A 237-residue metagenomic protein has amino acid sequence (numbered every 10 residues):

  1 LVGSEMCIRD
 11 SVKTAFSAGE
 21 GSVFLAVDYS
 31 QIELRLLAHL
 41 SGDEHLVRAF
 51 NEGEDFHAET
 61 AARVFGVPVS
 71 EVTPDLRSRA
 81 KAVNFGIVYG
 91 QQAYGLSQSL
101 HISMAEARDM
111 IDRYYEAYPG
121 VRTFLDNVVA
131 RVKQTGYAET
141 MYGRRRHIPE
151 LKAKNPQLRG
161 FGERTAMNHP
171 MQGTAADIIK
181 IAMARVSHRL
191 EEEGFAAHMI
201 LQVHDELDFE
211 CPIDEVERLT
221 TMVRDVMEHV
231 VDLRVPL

Functional and structural regions predicted by a protein language model:
S4-E5, R9-L237: Conserved catalytic core of nucleotide polymerization and phosphodiester-bond processing enzymes
